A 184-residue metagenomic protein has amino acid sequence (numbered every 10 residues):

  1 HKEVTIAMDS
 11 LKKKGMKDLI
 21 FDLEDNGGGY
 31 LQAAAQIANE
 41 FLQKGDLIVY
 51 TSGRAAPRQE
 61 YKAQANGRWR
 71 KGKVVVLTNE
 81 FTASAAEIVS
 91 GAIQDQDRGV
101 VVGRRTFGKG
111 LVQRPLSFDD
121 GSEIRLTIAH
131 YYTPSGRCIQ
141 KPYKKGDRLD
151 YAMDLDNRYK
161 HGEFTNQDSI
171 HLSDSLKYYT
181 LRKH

Functional and structural regions predicted by a protein language model:
H1-D119: Cleft-lining beta-strand/loop regions that shape enzyme active-site pockets
K14, G121-E123, I170: Short loop/turn motifs at secondary-structure junctions and domain boundaries
F21, I93, G136, K183-H184: Residue-level signature of catalytic and energy-coupling elements of molecular machines, predominantly ATP/GTP-dependent
A55, F118, T133, T180-L181: Acidic surface patches and DE-rich sequence motifs
T82-S84, L126, H130-I139, Y143: Metal-dependent DNA phosphodiester-chemistry modules and their immediately adjacent helices/loops in DNA-processing
L111, R125-T127, L172-D174: A short, compositionally biased
R114-R125, S135: Hydrophobic/aromatic-rich core segments of domains that either
P134-R182: Conserved functional hotspot residues or short segments at active or partner-binding sites across diverse domains
